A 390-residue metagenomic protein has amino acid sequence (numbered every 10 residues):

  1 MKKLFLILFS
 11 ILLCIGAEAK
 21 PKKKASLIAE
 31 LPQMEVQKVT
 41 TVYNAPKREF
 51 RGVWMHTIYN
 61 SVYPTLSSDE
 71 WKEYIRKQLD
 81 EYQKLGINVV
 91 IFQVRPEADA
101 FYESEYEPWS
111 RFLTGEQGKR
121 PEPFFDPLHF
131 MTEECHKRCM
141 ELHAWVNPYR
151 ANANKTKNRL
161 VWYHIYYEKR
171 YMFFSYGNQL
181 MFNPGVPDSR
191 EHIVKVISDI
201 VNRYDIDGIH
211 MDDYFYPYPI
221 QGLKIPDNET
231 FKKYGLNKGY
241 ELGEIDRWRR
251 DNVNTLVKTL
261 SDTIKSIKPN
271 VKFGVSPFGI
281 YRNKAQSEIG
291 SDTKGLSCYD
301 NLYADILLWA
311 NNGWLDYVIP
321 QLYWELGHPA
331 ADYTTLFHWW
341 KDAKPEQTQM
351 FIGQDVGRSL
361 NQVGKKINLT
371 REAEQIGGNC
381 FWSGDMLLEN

Functional and structural regions predicted by a protein language model:
R48-F50, W54-H56, N60-E73, E133 (+3 more regions): Active-site-adjacent "subsite" loops/lids of carbohydrate-active enzymes
R48-G52, I87-A98, D126-F174, H210-D213 (+2 more regions): Glycine-rich, aromatic-flanked loop segments that form ligand/cofactor-binding clefts across common enzyme folds
M55-T57, V271-K294, L336-K366: Active-site clefts of carbohydrate-active enzymes
S67-L85, F112-R138, D251-T259: Aromatic- and glycine-enriched glycan-recognition loops and surfaces that form the carbohydrate-binding subsites
E73-A100, R203-D207, L308, N312-V318 (+1 more regions): Catalytic domains of carbohydrate-active enzymes, especially glycoside hydrolases
G86-E122: Aromatic-lined carbohydrate-binding/catalytic grooves of carbohydrate-active enzymes
R95, E168-W314, Q321-Y323: Polysaccharide-binding and catalytic clefts of secreted carbohydrate-active enzymes
Y303-P329, W340-N390: Substrate-binding cleft of secreted/luminal carbohydrate-active enzymes
